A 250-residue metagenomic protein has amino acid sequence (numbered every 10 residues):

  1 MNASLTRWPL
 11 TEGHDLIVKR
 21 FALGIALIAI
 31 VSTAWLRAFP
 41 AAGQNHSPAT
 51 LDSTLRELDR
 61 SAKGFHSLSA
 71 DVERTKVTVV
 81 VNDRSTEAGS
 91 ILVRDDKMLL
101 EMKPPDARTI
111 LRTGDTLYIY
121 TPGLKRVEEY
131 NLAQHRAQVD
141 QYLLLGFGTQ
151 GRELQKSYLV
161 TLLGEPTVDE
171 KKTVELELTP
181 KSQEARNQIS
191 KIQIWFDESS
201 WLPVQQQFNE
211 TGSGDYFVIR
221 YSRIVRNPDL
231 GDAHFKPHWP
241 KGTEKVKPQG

Functional and structural regions predicted by a protein language model:
M1-K19: N-terminal secretory signal peptides that target proteins for export/translocation
G24-R37: Bacterial N-terminal signal peptides
W35-S85, D96, W239, V246-G250: N-terminal leader/targeting segments and the immediate start of mature chains
G43, E128, E153-S157, T161-G242 (+1 more regions): Gly/Pro-enriched, hydrophobic low-complexity segments that function as extracytoplasmic propeptides/linkers
D52-L55, D59, G114, L144 (+1 more regions): Extracytoplasmic/secreted envelope proteins and their assembly/folding machinery, especially bacterial periplasmic
F65-S69, T86-A88, D95, P105 (+7 more regions): Extracytoplasmic
R74-K76, P104-D106, G114-T116, G123 (+6 more regions): A mature extracytoplasmic/lumenal domain signature
S90-Y142, S213-F217: An acidic-aromatic
